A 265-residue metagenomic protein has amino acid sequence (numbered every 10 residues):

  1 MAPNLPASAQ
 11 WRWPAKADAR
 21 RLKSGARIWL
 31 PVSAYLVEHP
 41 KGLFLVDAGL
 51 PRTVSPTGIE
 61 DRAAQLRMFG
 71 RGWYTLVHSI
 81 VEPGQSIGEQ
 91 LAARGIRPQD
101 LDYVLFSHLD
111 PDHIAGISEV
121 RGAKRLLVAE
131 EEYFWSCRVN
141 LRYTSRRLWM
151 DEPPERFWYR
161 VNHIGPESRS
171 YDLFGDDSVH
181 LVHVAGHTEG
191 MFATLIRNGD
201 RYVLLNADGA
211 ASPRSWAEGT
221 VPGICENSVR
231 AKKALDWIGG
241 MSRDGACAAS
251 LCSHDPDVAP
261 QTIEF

Functional and structural regions predicted by a protein language model:
M1-G88, R201-A207, R243: Metallo-beta-lactamase
R27, S33-E38, F44, V161-R197: Core dinuclear metal-dependent hydrolase active-site scaffold
V46, T53-P56, H113-A115, S136-C137 (+2 more regions): Short catalytic/ligand-binding loop motif for oxyanion handling, primarily in non-cytosolic enzymes, centered on
A48-L50, L109, E131-E132, G186-T188 (+2 more regions): Active-site metal-binding loops of divalent metal-dependent hydrolases
R52, L66-E89, L195, G199-F265: Cap/insert and terminal regions of metallo-dependent hydrolase folds
I59-V128: Active-site metal-binding motif and surrounding structural segment of the metallo-beta-lactamase
V77-D100, A129-H183, E226-C247: Metallo-beta-lactamase
